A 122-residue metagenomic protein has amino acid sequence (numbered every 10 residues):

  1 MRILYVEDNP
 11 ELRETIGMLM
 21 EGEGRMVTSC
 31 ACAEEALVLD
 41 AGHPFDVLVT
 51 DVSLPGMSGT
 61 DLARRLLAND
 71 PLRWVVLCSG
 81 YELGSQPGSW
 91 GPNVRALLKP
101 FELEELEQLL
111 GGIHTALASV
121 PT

Functional and structural regions predicted by a protein language model:
L4, S29-V47: Acidic, metal-coordinating helix/loop segments flanking the phosphotransfer/catalytic sites of two-component signaling
D8, K99: A Lys-centered signature of the CheY-like receiver
N9-T28, V94, I113: Two-component/phosphorelay signaling modules centered on CheY-like receiver
C32, S58-L62: Acidic catalytic/metal-coordinating carboxylates
D51: Active-site residues of response regulator receiver
P55: The feature encodes the CheY-like receiver
F101-H114, A118-P121: C-terminal output helix
